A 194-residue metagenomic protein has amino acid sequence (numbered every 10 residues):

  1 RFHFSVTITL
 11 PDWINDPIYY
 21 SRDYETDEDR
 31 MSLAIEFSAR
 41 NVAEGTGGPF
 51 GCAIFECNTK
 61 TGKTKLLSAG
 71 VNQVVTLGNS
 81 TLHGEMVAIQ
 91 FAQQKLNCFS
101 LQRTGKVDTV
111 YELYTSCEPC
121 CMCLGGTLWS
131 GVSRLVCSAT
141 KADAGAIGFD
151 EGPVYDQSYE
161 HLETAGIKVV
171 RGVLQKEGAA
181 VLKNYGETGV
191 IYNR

Functional and structural regions predicted by a protein language model:
R1-A43, F99, R103-T104, T109 (+1 more regions): Zinc-dependent deaminase
E25, V75-H83, E118, F149 (+1 more regions): Residues at secondary-structure transition points
P49-K60: Short beta-strand scaffold segments in enzyme catalytic cores
T61, V71-Q73: A generic structural motif
L67-S68: A structural microfeature
S80-M122, W129: Short HxH-centered metal-ligating active-site micro-motif
